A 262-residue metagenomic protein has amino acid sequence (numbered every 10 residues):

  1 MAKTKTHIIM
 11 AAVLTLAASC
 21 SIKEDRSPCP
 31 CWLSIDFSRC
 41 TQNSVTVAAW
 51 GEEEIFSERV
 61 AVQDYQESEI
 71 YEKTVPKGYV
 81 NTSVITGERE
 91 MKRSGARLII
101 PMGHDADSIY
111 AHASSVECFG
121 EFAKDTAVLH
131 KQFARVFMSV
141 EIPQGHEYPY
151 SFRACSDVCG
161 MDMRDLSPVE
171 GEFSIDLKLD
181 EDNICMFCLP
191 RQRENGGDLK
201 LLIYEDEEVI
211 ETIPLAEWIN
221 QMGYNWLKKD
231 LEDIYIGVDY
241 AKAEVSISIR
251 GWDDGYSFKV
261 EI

Functional and structural regions predicted by a protein language model:
M1-I9: Bacterial N-terminal signal peptides that target proteins for export
L16-S19: C-terminal motif of bacterial Sec signal peptides marking the signal peptidase cleavage site
K23-R39, H130-P143: A short, Gly/Thr-enriched small/hydrophobic beta-strand-prone motif that recurs across taxa
S38-S44, Q144-P149: A short beta-turn/strand-edge loop motif at beta-sheet boundaries
V45-R93, P149-N220, V260: Tryptophan-paired
E88-K124, E207-K242: Structured interaction patches on ligand/partner-binding surfaces of diverse proteins
A113-M161: Surface-exposed beta-loop interaction hotspot
V238-I262: Eukaryotic extended interaction platforms
